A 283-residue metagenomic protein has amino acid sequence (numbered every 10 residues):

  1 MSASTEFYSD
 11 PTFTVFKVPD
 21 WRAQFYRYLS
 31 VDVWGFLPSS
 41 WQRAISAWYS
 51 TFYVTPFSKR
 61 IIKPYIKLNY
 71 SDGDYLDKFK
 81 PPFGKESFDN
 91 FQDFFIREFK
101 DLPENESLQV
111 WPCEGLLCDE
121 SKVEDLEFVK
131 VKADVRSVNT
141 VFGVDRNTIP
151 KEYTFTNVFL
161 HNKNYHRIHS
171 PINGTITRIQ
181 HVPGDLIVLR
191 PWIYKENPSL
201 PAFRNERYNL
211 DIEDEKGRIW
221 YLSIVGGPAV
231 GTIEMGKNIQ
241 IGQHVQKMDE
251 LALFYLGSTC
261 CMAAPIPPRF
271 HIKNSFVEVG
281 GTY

Functional and structural regions predicted by a protein language model:
M1-Y283: Contiguous, well-folded functional domains in the mature portion of proteins
